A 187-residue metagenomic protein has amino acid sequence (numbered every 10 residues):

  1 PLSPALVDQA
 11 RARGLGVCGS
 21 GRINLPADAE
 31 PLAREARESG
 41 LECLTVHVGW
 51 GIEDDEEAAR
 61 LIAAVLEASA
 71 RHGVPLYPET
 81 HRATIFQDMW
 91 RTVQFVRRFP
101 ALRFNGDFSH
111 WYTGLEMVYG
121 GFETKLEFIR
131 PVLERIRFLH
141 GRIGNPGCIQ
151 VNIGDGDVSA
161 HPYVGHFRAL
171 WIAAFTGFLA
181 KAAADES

Functional and structural regions predicted by a protein language model:
P1, H47, R142: Conserved residues at the C-terminal ends of beta-strands
P1-R13: Glycine-rich, proline-tolerant flexible connector loops at the mouths of alpha/beta enzymes
L2-A5, L25-A36, F122-I129: Short, acidic/polar
R13-F104, T113: Active-site acidic/histidine proton-transfer and metal-coordination neighborhood in alpha/beta enzyme cores
S39-G40, E56, V93, R98-R103 (+1 more regions): Histidine-acidic metal/acid-base catalytic patches
D107: Active-site glycine-centered loops adjacent to acidic/histidine catalytic or metal-binding residues that shape
